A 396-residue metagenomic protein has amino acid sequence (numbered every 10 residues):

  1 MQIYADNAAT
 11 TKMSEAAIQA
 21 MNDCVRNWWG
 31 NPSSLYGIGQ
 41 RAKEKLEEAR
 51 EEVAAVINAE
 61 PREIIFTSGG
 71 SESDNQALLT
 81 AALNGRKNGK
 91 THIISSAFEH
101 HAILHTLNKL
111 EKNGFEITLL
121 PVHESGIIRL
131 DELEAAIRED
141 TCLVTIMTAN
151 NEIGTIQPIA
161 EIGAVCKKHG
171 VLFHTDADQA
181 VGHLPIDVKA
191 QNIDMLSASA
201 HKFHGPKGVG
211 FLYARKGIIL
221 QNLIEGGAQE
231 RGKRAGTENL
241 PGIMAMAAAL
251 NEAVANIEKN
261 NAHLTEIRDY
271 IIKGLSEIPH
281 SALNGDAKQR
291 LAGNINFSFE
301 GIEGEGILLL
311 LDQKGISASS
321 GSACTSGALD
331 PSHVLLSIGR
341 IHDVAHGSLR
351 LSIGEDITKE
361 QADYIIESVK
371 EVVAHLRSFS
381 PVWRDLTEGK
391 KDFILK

Functional and structural regions predicted by a protein language model:
M1-K396: Pyridoxal 5′-phosphate
